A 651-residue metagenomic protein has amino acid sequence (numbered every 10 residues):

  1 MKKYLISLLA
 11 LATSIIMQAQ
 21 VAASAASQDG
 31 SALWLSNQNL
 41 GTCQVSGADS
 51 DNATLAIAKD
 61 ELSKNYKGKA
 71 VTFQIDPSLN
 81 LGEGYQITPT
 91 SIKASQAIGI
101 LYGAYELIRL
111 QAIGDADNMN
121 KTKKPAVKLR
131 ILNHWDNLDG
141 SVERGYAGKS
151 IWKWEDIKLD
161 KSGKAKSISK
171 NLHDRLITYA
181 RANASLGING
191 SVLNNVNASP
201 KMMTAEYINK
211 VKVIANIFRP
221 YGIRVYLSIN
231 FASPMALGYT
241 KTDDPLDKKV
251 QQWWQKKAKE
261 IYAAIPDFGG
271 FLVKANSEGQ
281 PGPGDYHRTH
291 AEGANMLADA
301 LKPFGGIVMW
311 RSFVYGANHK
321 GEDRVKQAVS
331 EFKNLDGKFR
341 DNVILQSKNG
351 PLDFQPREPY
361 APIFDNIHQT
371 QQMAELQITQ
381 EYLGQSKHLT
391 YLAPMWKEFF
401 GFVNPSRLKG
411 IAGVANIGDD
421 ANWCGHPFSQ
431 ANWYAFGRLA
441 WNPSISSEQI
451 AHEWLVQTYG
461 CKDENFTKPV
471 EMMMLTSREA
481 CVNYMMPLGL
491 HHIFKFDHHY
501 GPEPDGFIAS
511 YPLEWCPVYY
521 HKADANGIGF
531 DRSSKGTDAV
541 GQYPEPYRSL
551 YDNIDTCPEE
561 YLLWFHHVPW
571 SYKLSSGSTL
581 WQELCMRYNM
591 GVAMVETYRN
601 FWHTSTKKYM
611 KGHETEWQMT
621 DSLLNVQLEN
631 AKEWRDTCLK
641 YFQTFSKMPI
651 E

Functional and structural regions predicted by a protein language model:
M1-A25: Bacterial Sec-dependent N-terminal signal peptides
V21-A56, K69-P77, P89-I92: Short hydrophobic beta-strand segments
A23-D29, I57-E61, S78-N80, G84 (+3 more regions): Feature activates predominantly on carbohydrate-active enzymes
G41-D49, E155-A165, N194-P200, Y239-D243 (+3 more regions): Glycine- and acidic
Q44-A53, K93-A94, A165-S169, P283-Y286 (+1 more regions): Second-shell loop/turn segments in exported
K69-L79, M119-K121, M472-L475, V482: Acidic helix-start/capping segments at beta-turn-to-alpha-helix junctions
Y146, R407-E651: C-terminal non-catalytic alpha-helical accessory regions
K166, Y239-H452, T458: Catalytic-core regions of glycoside hydrolase
